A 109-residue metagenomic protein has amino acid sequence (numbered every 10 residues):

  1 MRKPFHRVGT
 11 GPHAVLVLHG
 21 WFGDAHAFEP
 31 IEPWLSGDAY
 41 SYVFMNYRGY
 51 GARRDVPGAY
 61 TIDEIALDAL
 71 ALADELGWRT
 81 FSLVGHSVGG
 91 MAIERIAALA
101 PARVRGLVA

Functional and structural regions predicted by a protein language model:
M1-R2: N-terminal cap/lid segment of alpha/beta-hydrolase-fold proteins
R7-D55: Conserved HGGG/HGGXW glycine-rich cap/lid loop of the alpha/beta-hydrolase fold
T10-P12, D74-T80, A102: Active-site acidic short loop of glycosyltransferases
H26, L70-D74, R95: Core alpha-helical elements of the protein kinase catalytic domain, predominantly the helix directly N-terminal
P30-P33, G37, A71, A98-A102: Short, well-ordered alpha-helices that flank and scaffold nucleotide-derived cofactor binding pockets
E32, V43-V84: Active-site loop/oxyanion-hole signature of alpha/beta-hydrolase fold enzymes
R79-A109: Conserved hydrolase catalytic core segment
